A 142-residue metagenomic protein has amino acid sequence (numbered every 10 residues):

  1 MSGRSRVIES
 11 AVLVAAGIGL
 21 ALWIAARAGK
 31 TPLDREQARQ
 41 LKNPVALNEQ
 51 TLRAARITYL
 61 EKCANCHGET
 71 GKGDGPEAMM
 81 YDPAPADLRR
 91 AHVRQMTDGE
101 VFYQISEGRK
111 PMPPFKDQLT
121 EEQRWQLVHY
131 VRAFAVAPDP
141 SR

Functional and structural regions predicted by a protein language model:
S2-V14: N-terminal Sec-pathway targeting helices
V12-W23: Hydrophobic membrane-insertion alpha-helices, especially the h-region of bacterial N-terminal signal peptides
K30-T58, S141-R142: Electrostatic cytochrome c docking/interface patches
E36-K42, M80-D87, R109: Short glycine/proline- and charge-enriched loop/turn segments that cap or connect secondary-structure elements
P44-V45, T70, D87, P111-P114: Conserved beta-strand positions that form and line the central face of beta-propeller blades
N48-K72, A78, E100-E107: Sequence/structural segment immediately N-terminal to covalent heme-attachment motifs in c-type and related
P83-G99, P114-R124: Electron-transfer interface patches adjacent to heme c in soluble/periplasmic c-type cytochromes and di-/multiheme
Y103-I105, K116-R142: C-terminal capping alpha-helices of c-type cytochrome domains
